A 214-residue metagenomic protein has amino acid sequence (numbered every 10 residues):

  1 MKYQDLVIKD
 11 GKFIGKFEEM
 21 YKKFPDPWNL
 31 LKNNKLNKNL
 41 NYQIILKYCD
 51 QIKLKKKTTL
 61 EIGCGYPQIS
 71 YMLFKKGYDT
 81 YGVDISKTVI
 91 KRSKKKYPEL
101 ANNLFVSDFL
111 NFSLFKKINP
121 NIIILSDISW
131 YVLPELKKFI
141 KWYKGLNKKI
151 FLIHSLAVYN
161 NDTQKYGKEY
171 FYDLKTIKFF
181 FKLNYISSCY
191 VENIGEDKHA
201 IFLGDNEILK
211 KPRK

Functional and structural regions predicted by a protein language model:
M1-Q51: Conserved class I S-adenosyl-L-methionine
Y66-K76: Conserved SAM-binding loop of SAM-dependent methyltransferases across substrates and taxa, primarily the Class I
T80-D84: Conserved SAM-binding motif I beta-strand of class I
S86-T88: Conserved SAM/SAH-binding beta-strand->alpha-helix loop
S93-K94: Conserved SAM-binding loop
E99-N111: Conserved SAM-binding strand-loop segment of SAM-dependent methyltransferases
Y131-W142: A short, conserved alpha-helix within the catalytic core of class I
K149-V158: Conserved beta-strand signature within the Rossmann-like core of class I S-adenosyl-L-methionine
